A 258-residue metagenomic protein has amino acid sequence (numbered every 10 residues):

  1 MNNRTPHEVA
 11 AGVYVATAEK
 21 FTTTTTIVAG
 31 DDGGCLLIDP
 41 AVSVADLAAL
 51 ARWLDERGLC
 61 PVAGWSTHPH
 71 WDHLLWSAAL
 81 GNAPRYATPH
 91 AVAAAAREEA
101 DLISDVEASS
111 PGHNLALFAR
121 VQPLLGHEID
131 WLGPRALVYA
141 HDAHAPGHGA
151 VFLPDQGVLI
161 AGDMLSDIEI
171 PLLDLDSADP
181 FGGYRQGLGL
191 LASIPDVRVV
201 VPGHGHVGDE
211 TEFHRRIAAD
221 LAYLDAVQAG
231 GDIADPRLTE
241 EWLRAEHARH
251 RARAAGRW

Functional and structural regions predicted by a protein language model:
M1-N2, G189-V199, H206-W258: Accessory terminal helices/loops
N2-R52, E56, A150-G162: Conserved beta-strand hairpin/beta-sheet module of binuclear metal-dependent hydrolase folds, prominently
V15, L36-D39, A63-W65, V138-A140: Short catalytic-loop micro-motif centered on adjacent basic/acidic residues
V42-V44, L137-D142, P146-R216, L221: Metallo-beta-lactamase
V44-A87: Active-site metal-binding motif and surrounding structural segment of the metallo-beta-lactamase
A48, A93-A140, D155, Q186-A192 (+1 more regions): Metallo-beta-lactamase
A51, W76-A79, E98-A100, L173 (+1 more regions): Short amphipathic alpha-helical segments
P84-H90, I160-G162: Short hydrophobic/aromatic-enriched beta-strand-loop microsegments
